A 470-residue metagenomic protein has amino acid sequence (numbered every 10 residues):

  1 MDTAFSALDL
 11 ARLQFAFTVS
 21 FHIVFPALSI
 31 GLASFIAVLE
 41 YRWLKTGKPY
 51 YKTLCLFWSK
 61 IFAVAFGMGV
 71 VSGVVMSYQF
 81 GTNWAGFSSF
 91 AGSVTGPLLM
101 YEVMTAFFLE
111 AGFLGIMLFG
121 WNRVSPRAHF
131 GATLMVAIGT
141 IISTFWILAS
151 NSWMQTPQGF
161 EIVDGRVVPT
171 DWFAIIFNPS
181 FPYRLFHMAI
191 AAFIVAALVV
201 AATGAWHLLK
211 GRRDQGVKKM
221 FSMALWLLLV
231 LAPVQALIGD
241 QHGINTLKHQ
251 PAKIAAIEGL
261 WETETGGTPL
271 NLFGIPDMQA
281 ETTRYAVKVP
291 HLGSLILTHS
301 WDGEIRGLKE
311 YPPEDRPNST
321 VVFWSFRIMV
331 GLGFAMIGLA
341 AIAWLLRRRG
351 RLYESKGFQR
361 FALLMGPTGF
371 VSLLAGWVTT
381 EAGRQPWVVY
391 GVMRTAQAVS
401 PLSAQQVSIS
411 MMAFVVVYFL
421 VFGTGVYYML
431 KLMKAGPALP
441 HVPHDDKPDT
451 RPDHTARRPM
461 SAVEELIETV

Functional and structural regions predicted by a protein language model:
M1-V470: Polytopic transmembrane helical bundles with strong interfacial aromatic enrichment
